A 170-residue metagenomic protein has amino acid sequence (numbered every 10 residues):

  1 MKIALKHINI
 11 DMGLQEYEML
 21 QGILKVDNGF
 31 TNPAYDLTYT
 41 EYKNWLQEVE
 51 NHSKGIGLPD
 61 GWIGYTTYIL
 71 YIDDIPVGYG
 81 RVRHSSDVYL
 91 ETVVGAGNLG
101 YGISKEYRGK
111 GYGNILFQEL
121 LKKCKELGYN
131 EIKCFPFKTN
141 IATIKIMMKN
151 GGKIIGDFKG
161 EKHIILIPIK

Functional and structural regions predicted by a protein language model:
M1-N98, K159-K170: GNAT-family acyltransferases
G13-L14, K110, I141: Loop/helix-junction capping segments adjacent to catalytic residues or to phosphate/diphosphate-binding pockets
S85-D87, E106, T139: Short coil/turn motifs at secondary-structure junctions
G100-I103, G109-K122, E126, I144-K149: Conserved acetyl-CoA-binding loop-helix of GNAT-fold acetyltransferases
C124-F135: Conserved GNAT acetyl-CoA-binding A-motif
C134-I144: Conserved beta-strand-loop-alpha-helix junction that forms the acyl-donor binding cleft
F135-P136, M148-L166: Conserved catalytic-core motifs of GNAT/GCN5-like acyltransferases
